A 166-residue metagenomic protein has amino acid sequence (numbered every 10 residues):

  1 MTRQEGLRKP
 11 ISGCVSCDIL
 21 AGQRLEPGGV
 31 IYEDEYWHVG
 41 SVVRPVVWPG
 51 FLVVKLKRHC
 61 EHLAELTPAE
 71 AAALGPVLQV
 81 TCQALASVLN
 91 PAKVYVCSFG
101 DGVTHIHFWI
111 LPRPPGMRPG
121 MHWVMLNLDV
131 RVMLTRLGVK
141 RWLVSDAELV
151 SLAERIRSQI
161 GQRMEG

Functional and structural regions predicted by a protein language model:
M1-G166: HIT superfamily nucleotide-processing domains
